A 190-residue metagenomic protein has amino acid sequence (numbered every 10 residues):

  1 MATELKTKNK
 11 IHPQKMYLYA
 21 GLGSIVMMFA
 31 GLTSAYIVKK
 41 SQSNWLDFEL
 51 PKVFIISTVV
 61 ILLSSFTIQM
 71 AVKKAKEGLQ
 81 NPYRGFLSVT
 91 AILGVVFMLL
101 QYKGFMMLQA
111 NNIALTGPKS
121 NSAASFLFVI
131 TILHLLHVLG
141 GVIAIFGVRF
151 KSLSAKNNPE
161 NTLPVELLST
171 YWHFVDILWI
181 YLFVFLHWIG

Functional and structural regions predicted by a protein language model:
M1-G190: ...captures the hydrophobic TM-helix bundle architecture rather than a specific catalytic motif, and can also fire on
